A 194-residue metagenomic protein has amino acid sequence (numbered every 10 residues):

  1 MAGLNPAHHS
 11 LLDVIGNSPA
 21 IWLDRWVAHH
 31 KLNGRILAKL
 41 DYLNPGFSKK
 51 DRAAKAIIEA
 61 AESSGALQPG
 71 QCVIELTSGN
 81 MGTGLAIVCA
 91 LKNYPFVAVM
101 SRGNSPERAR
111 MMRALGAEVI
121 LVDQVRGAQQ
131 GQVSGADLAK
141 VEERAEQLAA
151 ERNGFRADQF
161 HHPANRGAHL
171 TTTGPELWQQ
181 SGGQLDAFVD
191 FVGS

Functional and structural regions predicted by a protein language model:
M1-S194: PLP-dependent amino-acid enzyme catalytic core
